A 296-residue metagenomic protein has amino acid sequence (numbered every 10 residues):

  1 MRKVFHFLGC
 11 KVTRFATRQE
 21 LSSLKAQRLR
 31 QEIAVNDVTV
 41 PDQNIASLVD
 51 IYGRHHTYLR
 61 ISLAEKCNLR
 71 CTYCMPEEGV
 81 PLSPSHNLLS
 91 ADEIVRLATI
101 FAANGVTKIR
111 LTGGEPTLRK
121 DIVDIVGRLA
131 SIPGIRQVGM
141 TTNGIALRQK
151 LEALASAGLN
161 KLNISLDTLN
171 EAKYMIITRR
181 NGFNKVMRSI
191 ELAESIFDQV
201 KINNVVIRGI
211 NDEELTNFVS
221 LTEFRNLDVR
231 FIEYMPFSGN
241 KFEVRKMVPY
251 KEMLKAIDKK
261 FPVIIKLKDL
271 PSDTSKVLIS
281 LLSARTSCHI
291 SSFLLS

Functional and structural regions predicted by a protein language model:
M1-Q43: N-terminal mitochondrial targeting presequence
R30-V138: Conserved alpha-helical substructure of the radical SAM core
G79-P84, R148, N170-I177, F237-E243: A short acidic, helix-capping loop that chelates divalent metal ions and anchors anionic groups
L88-A91, R180, M247, K251: Short, conserved loop/turn and helix-capping segments at secondary-structure boundaries that abut family-defining
A91-R110, L118-F224, D228: Radical SAM/AdoMet-radical enzyme domain recognition
P116, V205-G209, P236-E243: Short histidine/acidic/glycine/proline-rich micro-motifs that form metal- and phosphate-coordinating active-site loops
S238-S296: Accessory C-terminal segments flanking Radical SAM cores
